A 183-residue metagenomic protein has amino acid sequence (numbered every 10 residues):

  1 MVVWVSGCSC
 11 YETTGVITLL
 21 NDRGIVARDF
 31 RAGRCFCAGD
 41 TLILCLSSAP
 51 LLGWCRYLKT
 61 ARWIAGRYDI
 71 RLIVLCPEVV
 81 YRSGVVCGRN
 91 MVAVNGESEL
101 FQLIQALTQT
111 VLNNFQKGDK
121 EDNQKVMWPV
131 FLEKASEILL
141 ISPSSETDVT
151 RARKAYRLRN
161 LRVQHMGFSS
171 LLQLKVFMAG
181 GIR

Functional and structural regions predicted by a protein language model:
M1-N90: DNA-contacting interfaces and partner/effector-binding or oligomerization modules in DNA-centric proteins
N21, Q109-Q116, L140-P143: Generic surface-pattern signal
L42-L44, L107-T110, I138: Alpha-helical solenoid repeat scaffolds
P50-G53, G96-L100, D148: Alpha-helix capping and helix-coil boundary motifs
Y68-F131: Linker/hinge segments immediately adjacent to helix-turn-helix/homeobox DNA-binding domains
K117-M166, L172-A179: Helix-turn-helix DNA-binding segment
G181-R183: …primarily DNA-binding HTH/wHTH and HhH modules…
